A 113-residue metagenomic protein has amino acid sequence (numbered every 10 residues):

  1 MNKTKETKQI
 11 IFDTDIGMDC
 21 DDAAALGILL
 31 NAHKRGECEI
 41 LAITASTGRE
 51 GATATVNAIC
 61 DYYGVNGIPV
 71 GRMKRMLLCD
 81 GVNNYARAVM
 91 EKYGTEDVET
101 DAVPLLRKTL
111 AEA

Functional and structural regions predicted by a protein language model:
M1-A113: N-terminal acidic, glycine/proline-rich low-complexity segments
